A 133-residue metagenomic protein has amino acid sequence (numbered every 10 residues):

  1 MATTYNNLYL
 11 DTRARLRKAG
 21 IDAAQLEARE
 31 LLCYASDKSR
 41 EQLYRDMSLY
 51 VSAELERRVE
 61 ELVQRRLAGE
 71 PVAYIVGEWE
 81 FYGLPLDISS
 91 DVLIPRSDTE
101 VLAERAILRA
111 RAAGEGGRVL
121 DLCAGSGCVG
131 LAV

Functional and structural regions predicted by a protein language model:
M1, L8, L55-V59, A68 (+1 more regions): Alpha-helical structural motif
M1-Q42, S48-V51: Non-catalytic accessory regions of SAM-dependent methyltransferases
Y9, A28-R29, V59-E60, V72 (+2 more regions): A general structural signal for well-ordered alpha-helical segments in protein cores
L16, L26, L32, L43 (+4 more regions): Generic leucine side-chain signal with a strong bias for well-ordered alpha-helical environments
L32-R109: Conserved AdoMet
E100-V133: Conserved SAM/SAH cofactor-binding pocket of Class I
